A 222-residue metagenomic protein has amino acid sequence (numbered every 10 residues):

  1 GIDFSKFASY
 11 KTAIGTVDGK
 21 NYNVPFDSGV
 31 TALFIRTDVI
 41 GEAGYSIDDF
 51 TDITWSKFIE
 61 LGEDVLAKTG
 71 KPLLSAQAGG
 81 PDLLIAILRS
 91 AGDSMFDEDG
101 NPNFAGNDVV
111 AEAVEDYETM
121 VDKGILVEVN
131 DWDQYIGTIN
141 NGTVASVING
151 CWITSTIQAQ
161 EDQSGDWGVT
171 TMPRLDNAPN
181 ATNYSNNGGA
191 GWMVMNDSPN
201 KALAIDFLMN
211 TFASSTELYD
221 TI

Functional and structural regions predicted by a protein language model:
G1-A32, I59, G168-M172: Hinge/lid segment of periplasmic solute-binding proteins
G1-F7, G41-G44, T143-S146, Q160-D162 (+1 more regions): Extracytoplasmic "Venus flytrap"/periplasmic binding protein-like
T31-I35, L88, W192-V194: Short glycine- and hydrophobic/aromatic-rich loop-to-beta-strand nucleating segment in the catalytic cores
A43, K123-I125, Q160-I222: Extracytoplasmic/periplasmic substrate-recognition and gating elements
D52-I59, V127-N141: Short helix-initiation/N-cap motifs at beta->coil->alpha
I59-D64, G100-V129, M172: Glycine-centered hinge/linker elements that transmit conformational signals in sensory and ligand-binding systems
G70-K71, N141-G150: Alpha-to-beta junction loops
G80, W132, N149-T154, G188-A190: Beta->alpha turn/N-cap motifs
